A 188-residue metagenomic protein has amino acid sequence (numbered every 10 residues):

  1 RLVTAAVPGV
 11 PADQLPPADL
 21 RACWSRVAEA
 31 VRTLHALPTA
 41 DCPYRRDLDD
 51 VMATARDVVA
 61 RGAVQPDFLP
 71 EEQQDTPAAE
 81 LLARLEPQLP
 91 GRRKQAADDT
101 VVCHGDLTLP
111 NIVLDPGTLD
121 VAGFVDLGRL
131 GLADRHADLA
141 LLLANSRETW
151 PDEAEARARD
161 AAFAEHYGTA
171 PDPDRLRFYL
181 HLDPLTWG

Functional and structural regions predicted by a protein language model:
R1-D47, V58, A97: ATP-binding pocket architecture of kinase catalytic cores
R26-T33, D50, T54, R84 (+3 more regions): Alpha-helical elements of Rossmann-like donor-binding domains used by nucleotide-donor carbohydrate transfer enzymes
E29, R45-R93: Active-site catalytic-loop/activation-segment of kinase and kinase-like phosphoryl-transfer enzymes
H35-C42, R93, W150, P171: A general structural signal marking secondary-structure boundaries and capping sites
V59-E80, D152-G188: ATP/Mg2+ or Mg2+-diphosphate-binding catalytic cores that bind nucleotide phosphates or diphosphates via glycine-rich
D99-C103, D115-F178: Active-site Asp-x-Gly
D106: Conserved catalytic-loop position in the HRD/HxD motif
P110-N111: Conserved protein-kinase catalytic-loop position immediately C-terminal to the HRD catalytic Asp
